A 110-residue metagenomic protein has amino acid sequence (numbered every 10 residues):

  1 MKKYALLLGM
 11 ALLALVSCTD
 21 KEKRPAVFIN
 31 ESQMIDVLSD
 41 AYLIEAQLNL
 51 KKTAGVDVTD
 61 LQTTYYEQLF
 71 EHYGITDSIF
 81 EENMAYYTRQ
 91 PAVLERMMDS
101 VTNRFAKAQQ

Functional and structural regions predicted by a protein language model:
K2-G9: Sec-dependent signal peptide recognition, specifically the positively charged N-region followed immediately by
G9-M10, D40-Y42, K51-K52: Short, flexible segments with low predicted structural confidence
A14-S17: C-terminal motif of bacterial Sec signal peptides marking the signal peptidase cleavage site
T19-E22: Bacterial signal peptide processing site
V27-L48: Post-signal peptide N-terminal segment of mature Sec-exported envelope proteins
K52-Q110: Compact alpha-helical subdomains of small soluble proteins
